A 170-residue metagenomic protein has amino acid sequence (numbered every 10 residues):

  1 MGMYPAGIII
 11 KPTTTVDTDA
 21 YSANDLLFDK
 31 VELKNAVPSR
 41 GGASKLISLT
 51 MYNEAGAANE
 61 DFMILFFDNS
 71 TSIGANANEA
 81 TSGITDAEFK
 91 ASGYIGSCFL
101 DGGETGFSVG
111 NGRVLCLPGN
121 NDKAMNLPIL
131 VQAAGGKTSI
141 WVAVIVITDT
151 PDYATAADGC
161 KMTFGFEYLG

Functional and structural regions predicted by a protein language model:
G2-G170: Surface-exposed, low-hydrophobicity beta-strand/loop segments enriched in small/polar/acidic residues
